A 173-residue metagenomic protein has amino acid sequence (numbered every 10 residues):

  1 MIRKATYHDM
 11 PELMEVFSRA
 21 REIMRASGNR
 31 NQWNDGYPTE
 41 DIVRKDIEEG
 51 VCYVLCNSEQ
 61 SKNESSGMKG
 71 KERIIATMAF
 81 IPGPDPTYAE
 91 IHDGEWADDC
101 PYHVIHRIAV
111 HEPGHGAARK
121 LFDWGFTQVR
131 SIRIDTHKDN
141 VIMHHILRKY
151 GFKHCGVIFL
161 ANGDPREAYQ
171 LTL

Functional and structural regions predicted by a protein language model:
M1-E15: A short beta-loop-alpha structural element at the N-terminal edge of CoA-dependent acyl/N-acetyltransferase catalytic
M14, R21-D41: Conserved GNAT-fold acetyl-CoA-binding loop/helix
V54, E72-G83: Conserved beta-strand in the GNAT
A79-P113: Conserved acyl-donor/pantetheine-binding loop and adjacent beta-alpha core of acyl/acetyltransferases and related
P113-T127, H145-K149: Conserved acetyl-CoA-binding loop-helix of GNAT-fold acetyltransferases
Q128-D139: Conserved GNAT acetyl-CoA-binding A-motif
D135, K153-E167: Conserved catalytic-core motifs of GNAT/GCN5-like acyltransferases
D139-G156: Conserved active-site alpha-helix within GNAT-family acetyltransferase domains
